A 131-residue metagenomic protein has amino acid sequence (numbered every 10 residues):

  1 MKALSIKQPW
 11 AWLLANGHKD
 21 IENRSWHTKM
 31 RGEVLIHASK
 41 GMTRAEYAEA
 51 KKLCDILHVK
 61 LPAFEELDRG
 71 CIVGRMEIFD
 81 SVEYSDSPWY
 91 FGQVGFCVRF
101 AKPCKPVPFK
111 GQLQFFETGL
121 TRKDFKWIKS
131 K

Functional and structural regions predicted by a protein language model:
M1-K131: Structured alpha/beta reader/binder surfaces that contact nucleic acids or chromatin modification marks
